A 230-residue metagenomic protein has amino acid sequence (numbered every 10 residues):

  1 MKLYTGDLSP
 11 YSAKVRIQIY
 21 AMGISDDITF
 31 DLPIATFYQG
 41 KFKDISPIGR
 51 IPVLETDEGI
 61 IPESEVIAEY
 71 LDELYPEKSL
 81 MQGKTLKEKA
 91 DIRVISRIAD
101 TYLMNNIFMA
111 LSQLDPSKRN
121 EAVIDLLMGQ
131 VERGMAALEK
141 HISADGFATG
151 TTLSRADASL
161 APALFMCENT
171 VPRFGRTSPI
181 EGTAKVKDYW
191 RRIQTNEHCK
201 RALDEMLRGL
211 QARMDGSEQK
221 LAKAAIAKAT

Functional and structural regions predicted by a protein language model:
M1-E132, E139, G146-A148, K220-K223 (+1 more regions): GST-like domain detector, emphasizing the conserved glutathione-binding G-site in the N-terminal thioredoxin-like
M22, T183, N196-E197: Acidic-histidine catalytic/liganding microenvironments
V66, K185, H198: Residue-level recognition of oxygen-bearing side chains
E77, K140-T152, N196-L203: Surface-exposed helix-capping loop/turn segments at secondary-structure junctions
I107, A148-F174, G182-K187, R192-I193 (+1 more regions): GST superfamily/GST-like fold recognition
M135-H141, E168: Alpha-helical transmembrane segments in multipass membrane proteins, preferentially the mid-helix core
P179: Conserved acidic-Pro-Pro-aromatic motif
D188-T230: Long hydrophobic alpha-helical segments typical of transmembrane helices together with their membrane-interfacial
